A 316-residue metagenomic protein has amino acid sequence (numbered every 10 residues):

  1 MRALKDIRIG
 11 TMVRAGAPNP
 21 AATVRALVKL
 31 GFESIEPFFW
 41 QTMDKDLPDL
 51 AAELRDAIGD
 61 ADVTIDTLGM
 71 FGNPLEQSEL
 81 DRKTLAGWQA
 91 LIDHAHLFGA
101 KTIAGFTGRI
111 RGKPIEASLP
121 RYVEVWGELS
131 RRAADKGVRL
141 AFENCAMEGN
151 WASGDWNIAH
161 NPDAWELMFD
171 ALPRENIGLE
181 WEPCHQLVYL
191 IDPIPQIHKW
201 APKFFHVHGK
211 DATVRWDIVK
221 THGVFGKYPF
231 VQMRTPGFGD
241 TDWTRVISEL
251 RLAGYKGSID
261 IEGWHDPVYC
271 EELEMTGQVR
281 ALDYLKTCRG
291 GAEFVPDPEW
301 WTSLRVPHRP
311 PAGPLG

Functional and structural regions predicted by a protein language model:
M1-G31, G99, A159-G316: Histidine-acidic metal/acid-base catalytic patches
V13, M43-D44, D81, L119 (+3 more regions): A generic secondary-structure micro-motif detector that highlights 1-2 residue hydrophobic/ambivalent hotspots embedded
A21, E33, P37-R139, R251 (+5 more regions): Structural motif corresponding to the early beta-alpha repeats
P37, I65-T67, L140-F142, W181 (+2 more regions): Hydrophobic residues in well-ordered beta-strands that form the structural core
M43, P74-E76, R111, N150-W151 (+3 more regions): Active-site-proximal flexible loops/turns
F98-I110, N144-E148, V214, V219: Mobile beta-alpha loop/short-helix "lid" or hinge segments that flank ligand
G108-S118, A146-N157, C184-H185, M233-R234: Surface-exposed cleft-lining segments at the edges of enzyme active sites
K136-P173: Basic- and aromatic-lined ligand-binding clefts that recognize polyanionic substrates
